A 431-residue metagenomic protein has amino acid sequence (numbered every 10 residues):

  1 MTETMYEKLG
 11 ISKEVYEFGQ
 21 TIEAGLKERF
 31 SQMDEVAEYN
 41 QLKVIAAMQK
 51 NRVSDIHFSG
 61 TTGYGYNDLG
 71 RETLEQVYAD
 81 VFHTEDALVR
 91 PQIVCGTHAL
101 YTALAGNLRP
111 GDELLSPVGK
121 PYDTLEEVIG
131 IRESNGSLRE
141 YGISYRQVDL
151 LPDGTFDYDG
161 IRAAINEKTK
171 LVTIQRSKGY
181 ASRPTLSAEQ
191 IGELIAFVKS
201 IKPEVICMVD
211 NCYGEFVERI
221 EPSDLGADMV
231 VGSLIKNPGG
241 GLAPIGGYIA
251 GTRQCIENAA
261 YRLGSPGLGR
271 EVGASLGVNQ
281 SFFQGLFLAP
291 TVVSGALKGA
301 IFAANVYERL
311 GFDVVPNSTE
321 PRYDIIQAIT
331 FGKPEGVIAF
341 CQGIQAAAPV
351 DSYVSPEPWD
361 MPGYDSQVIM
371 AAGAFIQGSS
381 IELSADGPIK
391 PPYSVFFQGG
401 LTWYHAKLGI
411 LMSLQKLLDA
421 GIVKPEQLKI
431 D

Functional and structural regions predicted by a protein language model:
T2-K27, D34, V44-K50, S54-H57 (+7 more regions): Conserved PLP-enzyme active-site core in the AAT-like
V53-S54, F58-L88: Active-site-flanking structural segment that lines cofactor/substrate pockets
D86-V89, D112-L115, K170-L171, E204-C207 (+6 more regions): Structural motif
E308-I430: Conserved C-terminal alpha-helix-loop-beta "cap" of PLP-dependent enzymes that closes/shapes the active-site mouth
